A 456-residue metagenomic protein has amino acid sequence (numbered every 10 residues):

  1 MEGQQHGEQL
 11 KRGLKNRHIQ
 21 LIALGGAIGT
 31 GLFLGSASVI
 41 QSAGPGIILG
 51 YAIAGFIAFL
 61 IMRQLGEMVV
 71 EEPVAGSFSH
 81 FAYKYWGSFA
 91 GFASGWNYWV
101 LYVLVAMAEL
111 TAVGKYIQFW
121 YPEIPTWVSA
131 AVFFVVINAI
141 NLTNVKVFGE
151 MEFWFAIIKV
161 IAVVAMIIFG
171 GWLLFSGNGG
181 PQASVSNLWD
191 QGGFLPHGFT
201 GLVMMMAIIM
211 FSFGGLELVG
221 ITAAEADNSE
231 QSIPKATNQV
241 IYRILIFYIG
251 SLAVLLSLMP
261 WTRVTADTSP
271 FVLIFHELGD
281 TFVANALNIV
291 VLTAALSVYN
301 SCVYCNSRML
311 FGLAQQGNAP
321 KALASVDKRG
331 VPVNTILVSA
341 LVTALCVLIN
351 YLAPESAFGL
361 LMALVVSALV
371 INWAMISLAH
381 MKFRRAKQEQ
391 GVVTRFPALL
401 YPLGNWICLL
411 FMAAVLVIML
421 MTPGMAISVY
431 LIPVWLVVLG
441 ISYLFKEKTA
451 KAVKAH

Functional and structural regions predicted by a protein language model:
M1-A37, Q41-G46, A58-R63, A75 (+4 more regions): Membrane-interface "cap" regions at the ends of multi-pass membrane proteins
M1-G7, H80-Y83, E109-A130, A162 (+4 more regions): Helix-loop-helix connectors at the membrane interface of multi-pass transporters/channels
Q5-L10, I48, Y121-P125, I157-N285 (+1 more regions): Helix-loop-helix junctions that connect adjacent transmembrane segments in multi-pass membrane transporters
K11, L34-S129, F133, V240-I249 (+1 more regions): Extracellular loop-to-transmembrane helix junctions
V74, N97-T111, F213-A226, T281-K321 (+2 more regions): Membrane-helix boundary/coupling elements in multi-pass transport proteins
H80-Y83, G87, F119, M205 (+2 more regions): TM-loop-TM module centered on a large, flexible mid-protein loop between adjacent transmembrane helices in multi-pass
G114, W127-A183, F213-G214, T237-I241 (+4 more regions): Membrane-interface loop-to-helix entry segments
W154, A322-V333, V370-P423, A452-H456: C-terminal membrane-solvent junction of multi-pass transporters and transport-like membrane proteins
